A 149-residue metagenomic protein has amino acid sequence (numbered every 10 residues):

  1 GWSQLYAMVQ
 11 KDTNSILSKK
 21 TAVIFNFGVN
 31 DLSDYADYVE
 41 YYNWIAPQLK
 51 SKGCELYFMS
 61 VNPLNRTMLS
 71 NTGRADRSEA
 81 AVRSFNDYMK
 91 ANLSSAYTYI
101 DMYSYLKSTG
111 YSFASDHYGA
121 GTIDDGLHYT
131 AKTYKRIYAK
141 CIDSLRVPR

Functional and structural regions predicted by a protein language model:
G1-W44, N65-T67, H128: Conserved SGNH/GDSL esterase-like catalytic core that processes O-acyl groups on lipids and polysaccharides
N14, A46-P47, A120-I123: Short, surface-exposed linear patches
I16-K19, S51-K52, T67-L69, P148-R149: N-terminal secretory targeting modules
S18-I24, K50-Y57, S94-T98: Loop/turn elements at helix/coil->beta-strand transitions in domains of secreted/extracellular proteins
T21, S60, T122: Ser/Thr-centric signal marking residues that sit in or immediately flank functional binding/regulatory motifs
N26-N30, A46-R83: Active-site segments of SGNH/GDSL-like serine hydrolases that catalyze O-acetyl group transfer/hydrolysis on lipids
D37-S51, S84-A91: Alpha-helical scaffolding segments of alpha/beta enzyme cores, especially the outer helices of TIM-barrel or partial
L64-R149: Catalytic His-Asp segment of secreted/periplasmic serine-dependent ester chemistry enzymes
